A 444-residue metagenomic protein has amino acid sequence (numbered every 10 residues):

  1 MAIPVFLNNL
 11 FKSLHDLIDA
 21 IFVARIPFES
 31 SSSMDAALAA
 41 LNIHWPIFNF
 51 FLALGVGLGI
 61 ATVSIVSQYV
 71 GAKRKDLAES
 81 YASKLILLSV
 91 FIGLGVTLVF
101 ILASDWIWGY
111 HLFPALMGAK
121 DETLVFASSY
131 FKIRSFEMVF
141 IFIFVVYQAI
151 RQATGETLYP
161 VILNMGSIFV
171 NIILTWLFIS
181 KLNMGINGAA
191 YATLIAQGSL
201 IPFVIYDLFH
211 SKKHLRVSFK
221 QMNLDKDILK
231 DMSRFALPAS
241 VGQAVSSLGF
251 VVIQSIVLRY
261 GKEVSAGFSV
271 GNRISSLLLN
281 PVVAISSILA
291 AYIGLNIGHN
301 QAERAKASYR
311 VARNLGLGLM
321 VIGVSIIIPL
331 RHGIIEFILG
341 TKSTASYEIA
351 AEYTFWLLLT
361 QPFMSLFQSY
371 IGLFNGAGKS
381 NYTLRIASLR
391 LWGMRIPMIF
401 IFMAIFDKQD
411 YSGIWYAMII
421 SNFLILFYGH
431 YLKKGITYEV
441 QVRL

Functional and structural regions predicted by a protein language model:
M1-A2, V66-E137, K181-A236, I293-T360 (+1 more regions): Short alpha-helical transmembrane segments in multi-pass integral membrane proteins
M1-I21, R25-I26, P46-A61, I65 (+6 more regions): N-terminal transmembrane alpha-helices
M1-V23, I133, F144, S167 (+5 more regions): Transmembrane helical elements of multi-pass membrane transporters/channels
V5, N9, A20-I21, S64 (+14 more regions): Transmembrane alpha-helix boundary and packing residues in multipass membrane permease domains and related
N8, V56-G59, I133-Q152, P160-I168 (+5 more regions): Short runs within selected transmembrane alpha-helices of multi-pass transporters and secretion channels
L10, L14-A39, W108-D121, L177-M184 (+5 more regions): Helix-terminus/linker motif at the lipid-water interface of multi-pass membrane proteins
D35-P46, A127, F131, A190 (+3 more regions): Small-residue hotspots at the loop-to-helix junctions and early N-terminal turns of transmembrane alpha-helices
L38-L98, I141-P160, G267-R331, M364-I386: Small-residue-rich hydrophobic transmembrane alpha-helices
